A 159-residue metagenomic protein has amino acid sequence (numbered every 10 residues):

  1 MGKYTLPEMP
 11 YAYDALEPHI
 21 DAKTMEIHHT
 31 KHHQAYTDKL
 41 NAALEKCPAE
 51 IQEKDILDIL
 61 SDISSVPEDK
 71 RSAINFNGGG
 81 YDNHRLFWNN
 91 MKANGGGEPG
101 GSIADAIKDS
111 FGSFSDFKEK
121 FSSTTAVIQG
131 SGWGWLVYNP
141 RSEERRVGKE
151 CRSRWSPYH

Functional and structural regions predicted by a protein language model:
M1-K149: Feature for soluble, non-membrane regions of globular proteins
G148-H159: Positively charged, low-complexity/disordered segments
